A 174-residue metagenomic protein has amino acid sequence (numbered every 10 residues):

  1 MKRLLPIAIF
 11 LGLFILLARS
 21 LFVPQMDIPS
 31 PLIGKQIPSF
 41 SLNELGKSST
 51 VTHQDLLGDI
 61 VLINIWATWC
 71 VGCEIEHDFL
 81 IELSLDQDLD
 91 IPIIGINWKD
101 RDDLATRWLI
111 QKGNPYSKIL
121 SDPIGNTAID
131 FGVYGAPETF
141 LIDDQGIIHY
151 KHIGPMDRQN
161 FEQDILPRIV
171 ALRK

Functional and structural regions predicted by a protein language model:
M1-N43, K174: N-terminal targeting signals for export/organelle localization
F22-V23, N43-S48, I75, I119-D122: Short gly/ser/thr-rich secondary-structure transition/capping motifs
Q36, D59-V61, I65-W69, G135: Short pre-active-site segment immediately N-terminal to redox-active cysteine/selenocysteine motifs in thiol-based
S39, D90-I91, Y116-S117: A generic structural signal for alpha->beta connector loops
F40-V61: A short beta-strand-turn-helix
E74-G113, P123-D130: Structural microenvironment flanking redox-active thiols in thiol-disulfide oxidoreductases
I110-P115, D122-R173: Thiol/disulfide oxidoreductase modules built on the thioredoxin-like
